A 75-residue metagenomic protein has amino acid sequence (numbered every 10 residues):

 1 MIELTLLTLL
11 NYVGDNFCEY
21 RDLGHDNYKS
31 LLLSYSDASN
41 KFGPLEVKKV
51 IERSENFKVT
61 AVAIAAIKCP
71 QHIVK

Functional and structural regions predicted by a protein language model:
M1-T8: Classic N-terminal secretory signal peptides
L6, D22, V74: Residue-level marker of positions within ordered structural domains that often coincide with functionally constrained
L9-D26: Short N-terminal segments immediately surrounding and downstream of signal-peptide cleavage
K29-K75: Compact alpha-helical subdomains of small soluble proteins
